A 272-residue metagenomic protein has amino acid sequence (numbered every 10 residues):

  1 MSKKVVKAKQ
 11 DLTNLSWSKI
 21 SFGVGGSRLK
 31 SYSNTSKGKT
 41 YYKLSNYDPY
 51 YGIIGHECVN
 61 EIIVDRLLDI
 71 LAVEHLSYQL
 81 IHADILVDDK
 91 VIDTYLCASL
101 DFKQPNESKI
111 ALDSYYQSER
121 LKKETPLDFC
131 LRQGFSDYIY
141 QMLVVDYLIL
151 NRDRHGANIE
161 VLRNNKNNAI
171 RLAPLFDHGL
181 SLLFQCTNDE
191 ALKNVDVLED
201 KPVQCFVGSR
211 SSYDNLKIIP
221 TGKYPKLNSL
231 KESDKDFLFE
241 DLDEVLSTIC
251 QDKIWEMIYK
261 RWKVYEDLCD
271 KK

Functional and structural regions predicted by a protein language model:
M1-I110: Conserved ATP-binding subdomain of kinase catalytic cores across diverse folds
G55, Q133, T248: Charge-dense, low-complexity intrinsically disordered segments
A72-H75, F129-R132, V203-R210: Short C-terminal domain-edge/linker segments immediately following a structured domain
D89-D93, A98-L143, D252, V264: ATP-dependent phospho-/nucleotidyl transfer catalytic cores
K123-T187: Conserved kinase catalytic-core segment
N165-K272: C-terminal catalytic region of ATP-dependent kinase domains
